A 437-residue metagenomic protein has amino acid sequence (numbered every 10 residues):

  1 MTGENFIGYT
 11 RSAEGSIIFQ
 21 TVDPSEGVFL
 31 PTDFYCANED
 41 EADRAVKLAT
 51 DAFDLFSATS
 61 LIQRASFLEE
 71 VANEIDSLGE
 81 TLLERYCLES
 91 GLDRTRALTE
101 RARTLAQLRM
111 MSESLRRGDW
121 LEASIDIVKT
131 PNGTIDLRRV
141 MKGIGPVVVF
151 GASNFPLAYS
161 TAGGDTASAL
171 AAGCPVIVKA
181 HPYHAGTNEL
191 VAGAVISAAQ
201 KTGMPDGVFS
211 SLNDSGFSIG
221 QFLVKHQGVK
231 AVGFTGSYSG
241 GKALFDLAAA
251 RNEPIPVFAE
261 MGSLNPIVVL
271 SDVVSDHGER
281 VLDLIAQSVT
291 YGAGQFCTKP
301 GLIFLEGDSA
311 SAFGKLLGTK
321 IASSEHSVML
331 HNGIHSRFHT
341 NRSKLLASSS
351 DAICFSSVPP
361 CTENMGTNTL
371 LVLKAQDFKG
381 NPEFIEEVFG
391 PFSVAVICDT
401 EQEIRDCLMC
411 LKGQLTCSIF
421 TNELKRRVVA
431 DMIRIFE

Functional and structural regions predicted by a protein language model:
M1-I135: N-terminal Rossmann-like NAD(P)+-binding subdomain of aldehyde/semialdehyde dehydrogenases
R11-I17, Y159-A162, N364: Short, flexible loop/turn motifs enriched in small residues
S25-T32, G203, V229, L305 (+2 more regions): Conserved C-terminal structural/oligomerization subdomain of aldehyde/semialdehyde dehydrogenase
G27, R64, Y86, G173 (+5 more regions): Residue-level signal for inorganic ion chemistry
E41, S218-I219, E403: Short acidic active-site motifs
F53, S57, A72-G79, L83-Y86 (+16 more regions): Structural signal for hydrophobic packing residues in well-ordered secondary-structure cores of soluble enzyme domains
W120-L282, A286: Rossmann-like NAD(P) dinucleotide-binding subdomain of oxidoreductase/dehydrogenase enzymes
A194-K201, S239-K379, C398, D406: ALDH superfamily catalytic-core signature
